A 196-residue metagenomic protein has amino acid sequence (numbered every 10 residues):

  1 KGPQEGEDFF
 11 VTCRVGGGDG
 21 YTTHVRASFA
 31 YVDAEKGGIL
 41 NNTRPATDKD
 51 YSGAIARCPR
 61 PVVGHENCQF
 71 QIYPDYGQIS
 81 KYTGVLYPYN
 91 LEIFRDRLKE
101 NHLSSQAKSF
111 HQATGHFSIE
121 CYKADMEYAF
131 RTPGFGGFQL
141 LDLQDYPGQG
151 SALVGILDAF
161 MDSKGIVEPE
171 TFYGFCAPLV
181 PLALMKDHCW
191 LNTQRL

Functional and structural regions predicted by a protein language model:
K1-L157: Substrate-binding/catalytic cleft of secreted carbohydrate-active enzymes, primarily glycoside hydrolases
L140-L196: Aromatic-rich peripheral "rim/lid" segments of glycoside hydrolase catalytic domains that contact and position glycan
